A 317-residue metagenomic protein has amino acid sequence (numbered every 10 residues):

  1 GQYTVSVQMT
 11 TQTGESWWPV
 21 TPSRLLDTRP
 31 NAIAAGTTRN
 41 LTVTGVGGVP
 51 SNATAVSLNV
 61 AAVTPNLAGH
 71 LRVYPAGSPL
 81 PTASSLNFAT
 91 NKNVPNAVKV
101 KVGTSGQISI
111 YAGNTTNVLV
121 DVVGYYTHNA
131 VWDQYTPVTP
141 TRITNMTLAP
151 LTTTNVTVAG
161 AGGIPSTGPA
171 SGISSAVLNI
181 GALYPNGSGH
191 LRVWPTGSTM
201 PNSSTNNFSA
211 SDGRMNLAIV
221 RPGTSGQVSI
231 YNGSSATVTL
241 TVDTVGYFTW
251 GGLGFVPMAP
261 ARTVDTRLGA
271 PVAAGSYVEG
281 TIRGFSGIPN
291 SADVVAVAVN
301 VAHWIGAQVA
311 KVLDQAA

Functional and structural regions predicted by a protein language model:
Q2, S6-A317: Short edge beta-strands and adjacent beta->alpha junctions
